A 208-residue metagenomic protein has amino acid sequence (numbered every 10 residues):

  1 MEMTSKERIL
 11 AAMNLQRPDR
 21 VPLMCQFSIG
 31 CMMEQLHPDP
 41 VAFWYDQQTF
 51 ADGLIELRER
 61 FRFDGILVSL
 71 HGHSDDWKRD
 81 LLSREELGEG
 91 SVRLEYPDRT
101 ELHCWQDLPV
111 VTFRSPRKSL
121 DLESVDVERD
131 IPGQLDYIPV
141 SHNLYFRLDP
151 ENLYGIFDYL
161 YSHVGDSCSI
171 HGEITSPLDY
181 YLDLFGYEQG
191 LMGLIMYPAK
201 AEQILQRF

Functional and structural regions predicted by a protein language model:
M1-F208: Catalytic cores of TIM-barrel enzymes
